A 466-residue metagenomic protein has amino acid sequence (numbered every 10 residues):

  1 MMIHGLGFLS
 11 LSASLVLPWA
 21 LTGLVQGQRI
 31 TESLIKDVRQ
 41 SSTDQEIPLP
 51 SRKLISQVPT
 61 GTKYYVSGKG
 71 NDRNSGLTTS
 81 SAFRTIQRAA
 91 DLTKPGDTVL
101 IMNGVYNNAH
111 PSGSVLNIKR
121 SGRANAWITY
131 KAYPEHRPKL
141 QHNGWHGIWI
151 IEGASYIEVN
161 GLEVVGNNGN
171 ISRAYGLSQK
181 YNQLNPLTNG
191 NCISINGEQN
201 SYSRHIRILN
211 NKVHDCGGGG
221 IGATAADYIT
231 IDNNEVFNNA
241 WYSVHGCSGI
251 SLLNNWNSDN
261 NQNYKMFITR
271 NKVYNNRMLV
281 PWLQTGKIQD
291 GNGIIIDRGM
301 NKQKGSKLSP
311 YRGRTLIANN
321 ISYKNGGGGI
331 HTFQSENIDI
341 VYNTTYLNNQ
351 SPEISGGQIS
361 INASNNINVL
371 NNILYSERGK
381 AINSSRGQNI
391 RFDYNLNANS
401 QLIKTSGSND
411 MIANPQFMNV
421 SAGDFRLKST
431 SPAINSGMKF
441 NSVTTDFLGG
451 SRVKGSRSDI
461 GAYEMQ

Functional and structural regions predicted by a protein language model:
I30-Q87, V105-Y106, P134, P415-S421: Right-handed parallel beta-helix/beta-solenoid
I35-S56, A82, S431-Q466: Surface beta-loop-beta hairpin patches that serve as ligand-binding interfaces in beta-rich domains
S51, G68-N103, N107-N108, S114-V115 (+3 more regions): Acidic Gly/Asp/Thr-rich repetitive segments characteristic of extracellular carbohydrate-active and adhesion proteins
Q87, D91-P95, N108-T129, P138-S201 (+1 more regions): Extracellular beta-strand-rich solenoid/capping regions of secreted or surface-exposed proteins that bind or remodel
M102-N103, W127, K131-R137, S155-G166 (+9 more regions): Right-handed parallel beta-helix
V115, G147-W149, Y156, N170-I171 (+12 more regions): Structural detector of coil-to-beta-strand junctions
K380-I412: Leucine-rich solenoid repeat scaffolds
